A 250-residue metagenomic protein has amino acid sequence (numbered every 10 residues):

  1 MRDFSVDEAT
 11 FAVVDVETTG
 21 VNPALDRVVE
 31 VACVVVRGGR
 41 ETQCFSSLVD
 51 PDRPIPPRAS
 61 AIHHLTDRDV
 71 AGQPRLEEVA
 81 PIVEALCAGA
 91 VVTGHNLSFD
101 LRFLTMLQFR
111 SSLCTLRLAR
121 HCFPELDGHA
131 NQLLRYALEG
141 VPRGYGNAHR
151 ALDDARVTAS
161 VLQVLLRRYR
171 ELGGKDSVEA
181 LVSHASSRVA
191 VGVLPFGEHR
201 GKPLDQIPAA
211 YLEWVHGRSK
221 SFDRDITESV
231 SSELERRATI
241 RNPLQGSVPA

Functional and structural regions predicted by a protein language model:
M1-V29, V36-E41, P54, R68-A250: DEDD superfamily 3′-5′ metal-dependent exonuclease/proofreading module
A32-V34, S46: Residues embedded in well-ordered beta-strands
C44-I62: Short, surface-exposed acidic-centric catalytic microdomains
